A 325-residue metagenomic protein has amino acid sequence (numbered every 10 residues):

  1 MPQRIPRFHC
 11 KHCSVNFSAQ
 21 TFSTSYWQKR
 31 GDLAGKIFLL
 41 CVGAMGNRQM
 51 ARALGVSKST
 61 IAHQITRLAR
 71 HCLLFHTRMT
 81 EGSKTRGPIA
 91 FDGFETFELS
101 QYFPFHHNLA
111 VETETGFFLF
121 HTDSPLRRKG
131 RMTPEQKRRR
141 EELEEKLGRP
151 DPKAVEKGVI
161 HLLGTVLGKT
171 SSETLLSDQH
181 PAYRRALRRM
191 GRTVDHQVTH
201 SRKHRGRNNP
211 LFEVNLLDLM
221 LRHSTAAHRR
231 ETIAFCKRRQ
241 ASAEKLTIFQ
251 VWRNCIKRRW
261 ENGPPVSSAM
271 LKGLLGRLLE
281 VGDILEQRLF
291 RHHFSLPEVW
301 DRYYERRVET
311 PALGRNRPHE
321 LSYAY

Functional and structural regions predicted by a protein language model:
M1-Y325: Residue-level recognition of single "structural anchor" positions that define or cap local secondary structure
